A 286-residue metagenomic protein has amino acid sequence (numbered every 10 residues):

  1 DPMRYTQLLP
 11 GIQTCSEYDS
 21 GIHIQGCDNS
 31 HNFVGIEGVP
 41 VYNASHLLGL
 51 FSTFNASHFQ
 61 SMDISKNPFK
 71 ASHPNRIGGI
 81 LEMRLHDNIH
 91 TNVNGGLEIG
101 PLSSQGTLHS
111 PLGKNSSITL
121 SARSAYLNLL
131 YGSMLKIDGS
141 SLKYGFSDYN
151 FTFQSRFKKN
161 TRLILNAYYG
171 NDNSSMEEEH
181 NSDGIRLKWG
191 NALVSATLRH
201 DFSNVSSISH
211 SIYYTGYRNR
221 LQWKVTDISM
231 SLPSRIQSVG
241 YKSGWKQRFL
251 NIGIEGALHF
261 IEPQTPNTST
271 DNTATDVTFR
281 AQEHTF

Functional and structural regions predicted by a protein language model:
D1, D19, G49, F59 (+8 more regions): Transmembrane beta-barrel architecture of outer-membrane proteins
D1-F69, I80, H86: Periplasmic N-terminal accessory/gating domains of Gram-negative outer-membrane beta-barrel systems
N29, V39-V41, H86, L102 (+4 more regions): Structural signature of outer-membrane beta-barrel domains
H31, S57, H90-N92, G113-S117 (+3 more regions): Strand-connecting loop/turn motifs
F33, S61-S72, G78-H86, V93-S140 (+2 more regions): Predominantly transmembrane beta-strands of Gram-negative outer membrane beta-barrel pores used for transport
H90-G95, L102, L130-T152, N181-N191 (+2 more regions): Outer-membrane beta-barrel proteins
F151-D172, K188-F286: Face-selective signature of the C-terminal outer-membrane beta-barrel domain
